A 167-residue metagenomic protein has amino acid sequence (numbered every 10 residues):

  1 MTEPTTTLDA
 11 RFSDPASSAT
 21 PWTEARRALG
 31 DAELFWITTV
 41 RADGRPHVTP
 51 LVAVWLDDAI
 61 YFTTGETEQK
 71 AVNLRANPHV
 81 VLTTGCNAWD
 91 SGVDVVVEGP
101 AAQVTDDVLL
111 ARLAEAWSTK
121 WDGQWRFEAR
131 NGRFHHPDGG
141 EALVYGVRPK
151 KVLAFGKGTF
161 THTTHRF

Functional and structural regions predicted by a protein language model:
M1-A19, V93-F167: Charged, gly/pro-rich active-site loop segments
L8-W36: Short, basic/aromatic recognition patches
W22, T67-E68: Structural motif corresponding to alpha-helix initiation and N-cap regions
R26-R27, V52, V72, H135-P137: Short secondary-structure boundary/capping segments
L29-G30, R75-A76, S118: Alpha-helix boundary recognition
A32-E66, V72-L74, V80-G85, V93-V96: Short beta-strand segments
E68-K70, W89, T161: Short, surface-exposed beta-strand-loop junctions and turns on beta-sheet-rich folds
